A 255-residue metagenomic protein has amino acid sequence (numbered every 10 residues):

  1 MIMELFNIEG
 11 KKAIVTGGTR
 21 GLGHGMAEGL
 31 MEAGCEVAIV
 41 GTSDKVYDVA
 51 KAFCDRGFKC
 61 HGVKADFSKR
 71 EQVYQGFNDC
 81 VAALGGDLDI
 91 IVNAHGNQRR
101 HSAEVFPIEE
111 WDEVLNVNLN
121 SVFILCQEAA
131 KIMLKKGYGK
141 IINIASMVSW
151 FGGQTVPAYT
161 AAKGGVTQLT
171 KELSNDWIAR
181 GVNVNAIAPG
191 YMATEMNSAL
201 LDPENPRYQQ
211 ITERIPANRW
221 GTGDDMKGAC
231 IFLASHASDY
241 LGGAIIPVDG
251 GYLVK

Functional and structural regions predicted by a protein language model:
T19-G21: Conserved glycine-rich cofactor-binding loop
V73, S102-A103, P107-L115, R207 (+1 more regions): Substrate-binding pocket helix/loop in short-chain dehydrogenase/reductase
A94-R99, G251: Conserved NAD(P)H cofactor-binding loop of Rossmann-fold oxidoreductase domains
C126, A162, T170: Active-site helix of classical SDR
K131, N175-A179, D239: Alpha-helical segment proximal to the catalytic Tyr-Lys
Y138, R219-V248, Y252-V254: C-terminal substrate-recognition "lid" of short-chain dehydrogenase/reductases
S146: Residue(s) in the substrate-gating loop at a strand-loop-helix junction that position the organic substrate next
